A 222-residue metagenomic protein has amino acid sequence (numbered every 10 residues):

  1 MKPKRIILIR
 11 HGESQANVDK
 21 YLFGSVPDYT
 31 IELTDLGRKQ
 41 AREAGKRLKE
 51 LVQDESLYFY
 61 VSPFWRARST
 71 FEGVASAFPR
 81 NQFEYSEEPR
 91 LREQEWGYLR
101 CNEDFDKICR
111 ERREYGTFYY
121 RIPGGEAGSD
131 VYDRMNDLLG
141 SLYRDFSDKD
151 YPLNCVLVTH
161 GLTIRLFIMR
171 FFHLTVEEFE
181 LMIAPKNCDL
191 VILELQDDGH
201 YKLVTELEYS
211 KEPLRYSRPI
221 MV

Functional and structural regions predicted by a protein language model:
M1-R5, E50, R80, R90-F105 (+2 more regions): Acidic, low-complexity terminal tails and accessory targeting/binding regions of phosphate-metabolizing enzymes
K2-F83, D130, M135: Active-site-proximal alpha-helix that buttresses catalytic centers in soluble enzyme cores
I6, L57, Y151-G161: Generic beta-sheet signal
G12, G161-L162: Active-site metal-binding loops of divalent metal-dependent hydrolases
A16, I31-E32, S76-D137, T205: Phosphate-handling substructures
T70, L162-I164: Hydrophobic mid-domain F-helix/FG-region of cytochrome P450s
G73, L166, R170: Active-site signature of alpha/beta-hydrolase-fold catalytic machinery across serine- and Asp/Cys-nucleophile hydrolases
G140: Helix-loop module immediately N-terminal to the HCX5R catalytic loop in PTP-like cysteine phosphatase domains
